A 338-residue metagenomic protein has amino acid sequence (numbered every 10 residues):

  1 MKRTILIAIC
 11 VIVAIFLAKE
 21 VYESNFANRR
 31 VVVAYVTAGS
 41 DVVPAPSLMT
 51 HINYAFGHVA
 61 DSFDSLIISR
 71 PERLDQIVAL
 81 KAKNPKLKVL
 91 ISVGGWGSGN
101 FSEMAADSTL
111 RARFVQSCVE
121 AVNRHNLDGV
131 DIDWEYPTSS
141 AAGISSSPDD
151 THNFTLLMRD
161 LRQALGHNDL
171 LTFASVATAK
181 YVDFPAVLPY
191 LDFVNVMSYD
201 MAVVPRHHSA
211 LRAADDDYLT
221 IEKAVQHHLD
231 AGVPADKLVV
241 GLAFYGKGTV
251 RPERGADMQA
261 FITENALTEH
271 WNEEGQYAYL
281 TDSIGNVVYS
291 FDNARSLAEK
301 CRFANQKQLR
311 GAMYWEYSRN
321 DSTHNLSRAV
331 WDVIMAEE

Functional and structural regions predicted by a protein language model:
M1-T4: Positively charged n-region of N-terminal signal peptides that target proteins for export
L6-A18: Hydrophobic membrane-insertion alpha-helices, especially the h-region of bacterial N-terminal signal peptides
N25-V122, S327: Glycan-recognition patch characteristic of GH18 chitinases/ENGases and related GlcNAc/peptidoglycan-binding proteins
N28-R30, L48-T50, P85-V89, N126-D128 (+4 more regions): Short, well-ordered coil/turn segments that N-cap beta-strands
V33, A60-E72, Q116, P137-A266: Substrate-binding surface in catalytic domains of secreted glycosidases
A45-Y54, L110-W134, P185-M201: Structural recognition of alpha->loop->beta junctions
I52, I91, I132, L161 (+4 more regions): Conserved, mostly hydrophobic/aromatic
V93, K237-F303, T323, R328-E338: Glycan-binding loop/region signatures in secreted carbohydrate-active enzymes
